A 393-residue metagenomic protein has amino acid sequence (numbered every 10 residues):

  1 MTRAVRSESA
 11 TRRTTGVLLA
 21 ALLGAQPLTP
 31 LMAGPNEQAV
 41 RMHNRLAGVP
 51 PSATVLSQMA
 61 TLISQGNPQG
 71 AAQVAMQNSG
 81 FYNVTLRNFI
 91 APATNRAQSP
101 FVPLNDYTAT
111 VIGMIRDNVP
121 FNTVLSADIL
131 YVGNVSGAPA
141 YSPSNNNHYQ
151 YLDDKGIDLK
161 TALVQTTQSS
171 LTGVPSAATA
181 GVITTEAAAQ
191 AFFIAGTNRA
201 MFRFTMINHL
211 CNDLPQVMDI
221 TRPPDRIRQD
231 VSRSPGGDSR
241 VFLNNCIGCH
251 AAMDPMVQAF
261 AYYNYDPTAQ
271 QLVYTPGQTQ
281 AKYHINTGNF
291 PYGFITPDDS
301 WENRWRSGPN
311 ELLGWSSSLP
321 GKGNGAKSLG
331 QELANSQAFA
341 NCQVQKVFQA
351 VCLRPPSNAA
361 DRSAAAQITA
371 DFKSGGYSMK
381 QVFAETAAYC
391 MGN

Functional and structural regions predicted by a protein language model:
M1-T11: N-terminal secretory signal peptides that target proteins for export/translocation
L18, L22-P30: Hydrophobic core
T29-M32, H43-V49, S57-Q58, A97-S99 (+2 more regions): A short, ordered amphipathic alpha-helix with a cationic face
M32-G70, A75: N-terminal mature-domain "stem" immediately C-terminal to a signal peptide or N-terminal signal-anchor/transmembrane
P35-N36, V40-R45, V49-S52, D213 (+2 more regions): Short, thiol/selenol-centered motifs that function as redox-active sites or metal-ligating centers
G70-M256, A334, A338, F348-V351 (+3 more regions): Extended surface/linker regions that mediate inter-domain or inter-protein docking in multi-component redox
T172, A188-N198, S232-R233, D238-V241 (+5 more regions): Electron-transfer interface patches adjacent to heme c in soluble/periplasmic c-type cytochromes and di-/multiheme
Q258-N264: Short cysteine/histidine-rich zinc-coordinating motifs and their immediately flanking basic loops
